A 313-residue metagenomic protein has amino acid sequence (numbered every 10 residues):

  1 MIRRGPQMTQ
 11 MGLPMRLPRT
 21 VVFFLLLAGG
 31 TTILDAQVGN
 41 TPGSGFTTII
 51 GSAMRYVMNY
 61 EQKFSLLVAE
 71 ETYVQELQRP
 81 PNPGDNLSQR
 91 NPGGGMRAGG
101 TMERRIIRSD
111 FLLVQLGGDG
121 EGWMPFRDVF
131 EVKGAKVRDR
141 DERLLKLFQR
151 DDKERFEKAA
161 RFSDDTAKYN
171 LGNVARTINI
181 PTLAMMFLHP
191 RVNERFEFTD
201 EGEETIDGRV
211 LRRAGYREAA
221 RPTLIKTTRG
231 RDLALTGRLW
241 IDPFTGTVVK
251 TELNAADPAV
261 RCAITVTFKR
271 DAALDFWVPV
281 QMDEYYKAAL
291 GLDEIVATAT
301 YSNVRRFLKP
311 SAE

Functional and structural regions predicted by a protein language model:
I2-G5, T32: Short, low-complexity, intrinsically disordered N-terminal modules that encode targeting/processing signals
R4-V22: Bacterial N-terminal signal peptides that target proteins for export
P14, A28-G29, A69: Intrinsically disordered low-complexity regions specifically enriched for long asparagine
R19-T32: Bacterial N-terminal signal peptides
T32-I33, I241: Hydrophobic alpha-helical segments of integral membrane proteins
Q37-T236, P243-V249, A255-I264, R270-P279 (+1 more regions): Structured extracytoplasmic
